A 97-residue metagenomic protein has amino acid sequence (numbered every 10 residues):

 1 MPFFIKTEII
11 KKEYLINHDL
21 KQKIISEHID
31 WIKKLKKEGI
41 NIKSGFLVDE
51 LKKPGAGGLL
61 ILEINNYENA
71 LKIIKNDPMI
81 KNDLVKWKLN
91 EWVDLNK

Functional and structural regions predicted by a protein language model:
M1-K97: Conserved, structured core segments of small domains
